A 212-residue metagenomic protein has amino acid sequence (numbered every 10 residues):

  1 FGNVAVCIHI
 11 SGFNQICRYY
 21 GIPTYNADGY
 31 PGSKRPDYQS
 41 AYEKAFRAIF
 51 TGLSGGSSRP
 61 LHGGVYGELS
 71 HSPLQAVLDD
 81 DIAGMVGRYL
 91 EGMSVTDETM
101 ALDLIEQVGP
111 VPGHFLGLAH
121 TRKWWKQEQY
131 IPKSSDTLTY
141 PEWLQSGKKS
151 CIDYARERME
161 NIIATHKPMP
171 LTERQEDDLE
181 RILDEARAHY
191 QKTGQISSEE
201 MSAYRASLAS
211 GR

Functional and structural regions predicted by a protein language model:
F1-I82: Glycine-rich anion/phosphate-binding loop at the beta-strand->alpha-helix junction
L74-R212: Catalytic-core signal marking the mid-to-C-terminal active-site face
